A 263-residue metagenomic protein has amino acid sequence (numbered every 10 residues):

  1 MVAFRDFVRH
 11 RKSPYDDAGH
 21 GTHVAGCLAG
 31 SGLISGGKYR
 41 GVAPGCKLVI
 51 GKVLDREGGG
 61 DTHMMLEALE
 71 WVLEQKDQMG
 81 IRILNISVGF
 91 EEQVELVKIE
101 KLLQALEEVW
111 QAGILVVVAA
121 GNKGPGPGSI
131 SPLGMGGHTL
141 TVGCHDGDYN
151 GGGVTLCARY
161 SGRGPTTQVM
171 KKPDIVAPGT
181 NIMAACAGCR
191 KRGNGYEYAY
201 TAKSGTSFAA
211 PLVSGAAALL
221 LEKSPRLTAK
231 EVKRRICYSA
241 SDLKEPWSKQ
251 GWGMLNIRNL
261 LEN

Functional and structural regions predicted by a protein language model:
M1-A3, R11-H63, M79-R82, M135-T139 (+3 more regions): Subtilisin-like serine protease catalytic core
A3-D6, A185: Residue-level detector of high-confidence beta-strand sites
K12, G147-G151, G162-S207, E262: Catalytic-core environment of secreted peptidases
A25-L28, V49-D55, S129-P132, G179-Q250: Hydrolase catalytic cores
G30, W71-D77, A177-N181: Glycine-rich, acidic and aromatic/proline-enriched surface loops and short helix-turn segments that act as binding
V49, L115-V117, T141-V142, V176 (+1 more regions): Structural detector of well-ordered beta-strand residues that form the stable sheet scaffold of enzyme domains
V53-H138, C144, T167-M170, G188-R190 (+3 more regions): Substrate-binding/access-modulating region of protease and related hydrolase catalytic domains
G121, N259-N263: Secreted peptidase-domain scaffold signal
